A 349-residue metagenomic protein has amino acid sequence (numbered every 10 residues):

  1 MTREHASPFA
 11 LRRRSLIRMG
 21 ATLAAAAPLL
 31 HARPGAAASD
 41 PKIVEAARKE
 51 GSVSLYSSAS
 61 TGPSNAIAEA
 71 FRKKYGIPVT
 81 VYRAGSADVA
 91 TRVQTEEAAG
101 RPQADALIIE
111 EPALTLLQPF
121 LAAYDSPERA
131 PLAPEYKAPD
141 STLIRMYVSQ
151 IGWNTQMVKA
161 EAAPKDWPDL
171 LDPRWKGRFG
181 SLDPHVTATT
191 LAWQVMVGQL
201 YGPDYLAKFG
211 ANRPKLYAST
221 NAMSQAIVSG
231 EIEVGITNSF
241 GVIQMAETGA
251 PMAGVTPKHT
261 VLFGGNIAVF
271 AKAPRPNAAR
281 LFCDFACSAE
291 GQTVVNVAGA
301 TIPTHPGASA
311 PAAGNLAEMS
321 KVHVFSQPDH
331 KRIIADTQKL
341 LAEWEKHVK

Functional and structural regions predicted by a protein language model:
M1-S15, M19-H31: N-terminal secretory signal peptides
F9-L11, P28-K49: C-terminal segment of N-terminal export signals and the immediately downstream linker at the start of the mature
S54-A68, T80-E97, R101-E231: Extracytoplasmic ligand-binding site segments that recognize negatively charged/polar headgroups
P112-Q118, E233-P251: A ligand-binding cleft/hinge motif common to bilobed small-molecule-binding domains
P134, Y147, A207-G210, L216-Y217 (+2 more regions): Periplasmic-binding protein-like
Q150-M157, Q194-V195, G264-A278, V294-V297: A bilobed periplasmic-binding-protein/Venus flytrap-type ligand-binding module shared by bacterial periplasmic
W175-H185, A286-S309: Periplasmic-binding protein-like
A312-K349: Extracellular/periplasmic bilobal clamshell ligand-binding domains
